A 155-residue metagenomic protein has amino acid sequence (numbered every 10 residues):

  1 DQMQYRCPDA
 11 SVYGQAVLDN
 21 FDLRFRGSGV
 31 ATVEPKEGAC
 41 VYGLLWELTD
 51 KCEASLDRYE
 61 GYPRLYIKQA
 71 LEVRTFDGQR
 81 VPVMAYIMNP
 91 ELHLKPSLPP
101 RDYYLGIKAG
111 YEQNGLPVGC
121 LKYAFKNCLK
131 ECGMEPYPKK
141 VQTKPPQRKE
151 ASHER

Functional and structural regions predicted by a protein language model:
D1-R155: Glycine-aromatic micro-motifs
